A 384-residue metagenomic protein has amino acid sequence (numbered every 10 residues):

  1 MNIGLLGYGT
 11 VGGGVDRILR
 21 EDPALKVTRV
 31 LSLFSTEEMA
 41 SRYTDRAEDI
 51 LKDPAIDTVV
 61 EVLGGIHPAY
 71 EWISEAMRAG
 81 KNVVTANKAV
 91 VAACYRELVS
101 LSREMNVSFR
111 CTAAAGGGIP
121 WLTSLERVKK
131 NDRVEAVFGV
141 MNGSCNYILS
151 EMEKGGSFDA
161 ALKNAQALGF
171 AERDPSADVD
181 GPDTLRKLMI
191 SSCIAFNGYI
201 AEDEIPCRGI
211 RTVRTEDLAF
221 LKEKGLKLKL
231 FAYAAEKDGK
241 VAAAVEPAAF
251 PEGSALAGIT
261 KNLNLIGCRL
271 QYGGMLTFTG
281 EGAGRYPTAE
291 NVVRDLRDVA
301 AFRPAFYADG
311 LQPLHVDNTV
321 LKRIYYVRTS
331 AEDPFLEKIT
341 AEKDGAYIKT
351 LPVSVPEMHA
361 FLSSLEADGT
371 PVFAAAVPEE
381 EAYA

Functional and structural regions predicted by a protein language model:
N2-R17: Glycine-rich adenosine-cofactor-binding loop
E21-M39: NAD(P)-binding Rossmann-fold cofactor-contacting core
D45-A86: Rossmann-fold NAD(P) dinucleotide-binding segment
Y70-E75, K88-E126: Rossmann-fold NAD(P)-binding glycine/threonine-rich loop
I119-V134, I148-F158, R186-I200, D295: Oxidoreductase and adenylate-handling cofactor-binding alpha/beta cores
V134-M141, N146-M152, N164, F170-P175 (+1 more regions): Catalytic, metal-anchored helix/loop core of enzyme active sites in primary metabolism
L162-L265: Substrate-binding/catalytic subdomain of NAD(P)-dependent oxidoreductase enzymes
L296-D298, F302-A384: A conserved regulatory-domain signal marking ACT and ACT-like small-molecule sensing domains and adjacent regulatory
